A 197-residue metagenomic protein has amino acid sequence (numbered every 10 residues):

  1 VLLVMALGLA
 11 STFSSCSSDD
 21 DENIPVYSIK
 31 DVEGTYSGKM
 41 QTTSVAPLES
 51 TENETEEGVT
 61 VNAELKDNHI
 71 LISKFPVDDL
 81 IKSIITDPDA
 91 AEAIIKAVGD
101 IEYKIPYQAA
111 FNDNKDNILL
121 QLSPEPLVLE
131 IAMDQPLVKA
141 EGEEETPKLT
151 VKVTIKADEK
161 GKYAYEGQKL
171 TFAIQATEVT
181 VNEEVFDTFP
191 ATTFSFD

Functional and structural regions predicted by a protein language model:
V1, A6-S37: Bacterial Sec-dependent N-terminal signal peptides
I24-D197: First exposed extracellular module after export/assembly in secreted or surface-exposed proteins
